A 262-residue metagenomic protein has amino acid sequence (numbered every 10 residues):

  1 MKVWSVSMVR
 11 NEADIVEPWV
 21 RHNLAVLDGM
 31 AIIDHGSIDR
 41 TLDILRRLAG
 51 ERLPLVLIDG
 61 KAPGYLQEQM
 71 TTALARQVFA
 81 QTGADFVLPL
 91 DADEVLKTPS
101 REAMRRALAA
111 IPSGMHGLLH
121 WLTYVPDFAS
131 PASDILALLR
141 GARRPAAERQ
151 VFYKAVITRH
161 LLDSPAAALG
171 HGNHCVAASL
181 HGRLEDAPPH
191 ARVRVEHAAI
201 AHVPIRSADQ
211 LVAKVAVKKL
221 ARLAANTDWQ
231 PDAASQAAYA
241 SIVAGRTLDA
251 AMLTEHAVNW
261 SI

Functional and structural regions predicted by a protein language model:
W4-R21, G36: Active-site beta-to-alpha loop of glycosyltransferases that engages the nucleotide-sugar donor
W4-V6, A31, V56, A201: A structural signal for isolated positions on well-ordered beta-strands in alpha/beta enzyme cores
L24: Gly/Ala-rich phosphate-binding loop of Rossmann-like dinucleotide-binding domains, activating on the conserved
D28-G36, L57-G60: Short beta-strand/loop segment that forms part of the nucleotide-sugar
R40, I44-P89: Active-site-proximal specificity loops/subdomain of glycosyltransferases
E68-T72, T98-I262: Catalytic-site signature of metal-activated, phosphate-bearing donor transferases, centered on the GT-A/GT-A-like
L88-D91, E102: Divalent cation-coordinating acidic motifs and surrounding scaffolds that mediate Ca2+/Mg2+/Mn2+/Zn2+-dependent binding
A92-L96: Acidic metal-phosphate-binding loop of nucleotide-sugar-dependent transferases
